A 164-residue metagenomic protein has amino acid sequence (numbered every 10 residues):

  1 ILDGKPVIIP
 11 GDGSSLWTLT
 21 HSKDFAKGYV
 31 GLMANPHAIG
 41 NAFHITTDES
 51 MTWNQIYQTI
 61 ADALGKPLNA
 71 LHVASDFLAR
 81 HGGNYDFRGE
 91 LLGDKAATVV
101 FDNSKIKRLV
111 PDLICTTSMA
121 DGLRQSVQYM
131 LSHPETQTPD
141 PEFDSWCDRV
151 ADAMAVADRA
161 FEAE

Functional and structural regions predicted by a protein language model:
D3-P10: A short, charged helix-loop
G4, N35-P36, L109, Y129-H133: Generic structural signal for alpha-helix termini and adjacent loop/cap motifs
P10-M33, G40-N41, Q55, D121: Substrate-positioning beta->alpha
L16, K95-T98: Glycine/small-residue-rich pyrophosphate-binding loop that anchors the diphosphate of NDP-sugar donors
T20, M51, F101, T117-S118: Residue-level signal for the nucleotide or nucleotide-sugar donor/cofactor binding architecture
G31-L91, N103, R108-L109, Q125 (+2 more regions): Mid/C-terminal beta-alpha module of Rossmann-like enzyme folds, strongest in SDR-family dehydrogenases/epimerases
I114: Basic, glycine-/proline-tolerant helical and adjacent loop/strand elements that line or dock onto nucleic-acid
T117-E164: Amphipathic terminal alpha-helices
